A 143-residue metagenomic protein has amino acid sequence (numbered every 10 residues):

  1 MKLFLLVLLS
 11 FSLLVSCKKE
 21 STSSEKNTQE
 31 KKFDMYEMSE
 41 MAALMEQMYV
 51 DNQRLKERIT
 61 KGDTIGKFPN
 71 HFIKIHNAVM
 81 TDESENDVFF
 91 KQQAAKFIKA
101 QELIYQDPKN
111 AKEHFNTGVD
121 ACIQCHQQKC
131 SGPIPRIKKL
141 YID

Functional and structural regions predicted by a protein language model:
M1-K2: N-terminal hydrophobic targeting signals that begin at the initiator methionine
L5-S12: Bacterial N-terminal signal peptides
L14-S16: C-terminal motif of bacterial Sec signal peptides marking the signal peptidase cleavage site
E20-V119, I134-D143: Extracytoplasmic c-type cytochrome modules immediately beyond a signal peptide or single-pass transmembrane anchor
G118-C130: The canonical Cys-X-X-Cys-His
